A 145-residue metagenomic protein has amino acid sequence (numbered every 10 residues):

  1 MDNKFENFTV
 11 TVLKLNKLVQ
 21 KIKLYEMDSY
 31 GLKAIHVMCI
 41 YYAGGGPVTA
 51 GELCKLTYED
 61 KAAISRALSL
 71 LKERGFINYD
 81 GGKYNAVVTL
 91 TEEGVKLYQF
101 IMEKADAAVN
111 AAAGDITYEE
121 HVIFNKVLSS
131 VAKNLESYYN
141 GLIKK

Functional and structural regions predicted by a protein language model:
M1-D2, Y118-K145: C-terminal regulatory/oligomerization modules of transcriptional regulators
M1-Y30, F76, K96: N-terminal leader segment of winged-helix/HTH proteins
K4, F8, K33-I35, A86 (+2 more regions): N-terminal positioning helix adjacent to the helix-turn-helix/winged-helix DNA-binding module
N16, Y41-G45, M102: Short, locally clustered residues in the helix-turn-helix/winged-helix DNA-binding domain
K21-A63: N-terminal helix-turn-helix DNA-binding core of bacterial DNA-binding proteins
S69-S129: Charged, amphipathic alpha-helical coiled-coil/dimerization segments
